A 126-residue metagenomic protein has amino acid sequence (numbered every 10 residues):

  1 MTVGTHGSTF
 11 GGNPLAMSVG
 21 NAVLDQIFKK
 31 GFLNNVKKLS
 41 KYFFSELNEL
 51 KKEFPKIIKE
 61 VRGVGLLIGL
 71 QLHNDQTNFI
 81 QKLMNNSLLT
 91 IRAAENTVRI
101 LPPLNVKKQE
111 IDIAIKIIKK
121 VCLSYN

Functional and structural regions predicted by a protein language model:
M1-N126: Conserved N-terminal phosphate-binding loop of PLP-dependent enzymes in the Aspartate aminotransferase
